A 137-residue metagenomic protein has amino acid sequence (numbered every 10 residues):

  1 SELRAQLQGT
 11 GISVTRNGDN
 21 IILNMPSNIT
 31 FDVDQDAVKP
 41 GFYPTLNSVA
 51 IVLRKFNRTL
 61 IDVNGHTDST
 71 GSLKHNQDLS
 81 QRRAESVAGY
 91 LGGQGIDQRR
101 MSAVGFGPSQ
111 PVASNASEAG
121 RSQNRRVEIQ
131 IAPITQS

Functional and structural regions predicted by a protein language model:
S1-I21: Membrane-engaging insertion elements
R4-G11, T30-G65, G89-G93, S122 (+1 more regions): Periplasmic peptidoglycan-binding/anchoring modules of Gram-negative envelope and division proteins
G18-I21, N57-R58, R82-V87: Short low-complexity stretches enriched in small and charged residues
N64-Q136: Periplasmic OmpA-like peptidoglycan-binding domain that tethers envelope proteins to the cell wall
